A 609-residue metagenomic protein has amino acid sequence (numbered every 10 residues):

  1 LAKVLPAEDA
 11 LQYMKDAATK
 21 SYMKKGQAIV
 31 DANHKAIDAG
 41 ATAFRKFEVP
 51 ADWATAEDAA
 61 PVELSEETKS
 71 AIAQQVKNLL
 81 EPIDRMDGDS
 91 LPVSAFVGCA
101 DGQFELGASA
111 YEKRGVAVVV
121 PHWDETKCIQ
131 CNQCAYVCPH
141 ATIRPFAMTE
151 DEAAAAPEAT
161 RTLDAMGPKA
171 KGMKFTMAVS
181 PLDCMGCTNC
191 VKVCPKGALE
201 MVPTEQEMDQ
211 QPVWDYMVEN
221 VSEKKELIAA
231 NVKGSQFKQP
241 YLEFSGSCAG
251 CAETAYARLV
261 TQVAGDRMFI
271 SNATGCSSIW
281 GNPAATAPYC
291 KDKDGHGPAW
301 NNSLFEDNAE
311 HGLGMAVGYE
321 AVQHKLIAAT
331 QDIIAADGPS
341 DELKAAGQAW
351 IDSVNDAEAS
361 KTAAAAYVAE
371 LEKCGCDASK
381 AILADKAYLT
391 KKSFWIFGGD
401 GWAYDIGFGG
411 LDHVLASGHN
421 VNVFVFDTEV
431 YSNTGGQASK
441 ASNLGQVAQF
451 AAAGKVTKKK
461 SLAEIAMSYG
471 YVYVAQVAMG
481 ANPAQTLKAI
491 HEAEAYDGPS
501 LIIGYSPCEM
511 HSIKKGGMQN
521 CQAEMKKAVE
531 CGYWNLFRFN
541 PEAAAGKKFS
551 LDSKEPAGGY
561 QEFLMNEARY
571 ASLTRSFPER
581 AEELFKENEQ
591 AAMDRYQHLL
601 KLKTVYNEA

Functional and structural regions predicted by a protein language model:
L1-L5: Alpha-helical support elements that line or immediately flank enzyme active sites and cofactor-binding pockets
A7-C184, V191-F394, Q446, E509 (+8 more regions): Ferredoxin-type iron-sulfur electron-transfer modules and their immediate structural context
Q12, D400, I502: Catalytic-core segments of class I nucleotidyltransferases/pyrophosphorylases that form NMP-activated intermediates
D31, E125, A249, G401-D405 (+1 more regions): Active-site glycine- and acidic-residue-rich loops that bind and position anionic ligands or nucleotide-like cofactors
C276, G399-G401: Active-site metal-binding loops of divalent metal-dependent hydrolases
K373-C376, Y388-I396, D405-V421, F426-E555: Glycine-rich ThDP/TPP pyrophosphate-binding loop and its adjacent helix/strand module within ThDP-dependent enzymes
L501-I503, S572-T574, E583-L584: Conserved active-site loop/cleft motifs that coordinate metal ions or position small ligands
